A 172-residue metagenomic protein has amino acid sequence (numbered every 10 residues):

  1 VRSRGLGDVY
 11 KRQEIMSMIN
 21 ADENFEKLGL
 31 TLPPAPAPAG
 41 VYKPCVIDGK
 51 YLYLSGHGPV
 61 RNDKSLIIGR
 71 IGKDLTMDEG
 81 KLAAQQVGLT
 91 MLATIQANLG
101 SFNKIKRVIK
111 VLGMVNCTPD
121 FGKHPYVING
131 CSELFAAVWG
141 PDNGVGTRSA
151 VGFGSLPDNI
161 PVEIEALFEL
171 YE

Functional and structural regions predicted by a protein language model:
V1-Q13: Single conserved hydrophobic/aromatic residue that forms the stacking wall/gate of nucleotide- or nucleobase-binding
S17-E172: Short, polar/acidic, helix-capping and beta-turn segments at strand->helix junctions that line the mouths
